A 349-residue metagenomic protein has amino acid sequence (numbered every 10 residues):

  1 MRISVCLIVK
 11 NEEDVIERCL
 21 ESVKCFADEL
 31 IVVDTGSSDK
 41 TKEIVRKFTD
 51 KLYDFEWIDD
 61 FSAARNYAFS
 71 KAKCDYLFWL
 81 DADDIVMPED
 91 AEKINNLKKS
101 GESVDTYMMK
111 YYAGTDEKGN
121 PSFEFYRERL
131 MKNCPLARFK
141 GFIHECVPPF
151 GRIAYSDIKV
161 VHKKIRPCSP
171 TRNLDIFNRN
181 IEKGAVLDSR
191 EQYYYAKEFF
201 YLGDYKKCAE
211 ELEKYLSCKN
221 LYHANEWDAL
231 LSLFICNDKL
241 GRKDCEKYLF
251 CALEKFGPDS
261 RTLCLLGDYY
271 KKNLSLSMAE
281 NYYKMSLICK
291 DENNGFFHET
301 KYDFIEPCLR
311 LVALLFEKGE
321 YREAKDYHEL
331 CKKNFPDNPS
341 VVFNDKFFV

Functional and structural regions predicted by a protein language model:
R2-S4, E29: Cell-envelope/extracellular polymer assembly enzymes that use nucleotide-activated donors
C6-F26: Short, well-formed alpha-helical segments that are part of the catalytic scaffolds of diverse glycosyltransferases
D14-E17, D39-F48, E89: Acidic helix N-cap motif at the loop->helix transition within catalytic regions of sugar-transfer enzymes
S22, D34-I44, W57, D81-I85: A conserved acidic beta->alpha catalytic loop
E43-Y67, K71: Conserved donor nucleotide-binding strand/loop of the catalytic core
A63-F69, M87-E210, N220: Catalytic-site signature of metal-activated, phosphate-bearing donor transferases, centered on the GT-A/GT-A-like
S70, C74-M87: Short beta-strand-to-loop acidic/aromatic patch adjacent to the donor-nucleotide binding site
